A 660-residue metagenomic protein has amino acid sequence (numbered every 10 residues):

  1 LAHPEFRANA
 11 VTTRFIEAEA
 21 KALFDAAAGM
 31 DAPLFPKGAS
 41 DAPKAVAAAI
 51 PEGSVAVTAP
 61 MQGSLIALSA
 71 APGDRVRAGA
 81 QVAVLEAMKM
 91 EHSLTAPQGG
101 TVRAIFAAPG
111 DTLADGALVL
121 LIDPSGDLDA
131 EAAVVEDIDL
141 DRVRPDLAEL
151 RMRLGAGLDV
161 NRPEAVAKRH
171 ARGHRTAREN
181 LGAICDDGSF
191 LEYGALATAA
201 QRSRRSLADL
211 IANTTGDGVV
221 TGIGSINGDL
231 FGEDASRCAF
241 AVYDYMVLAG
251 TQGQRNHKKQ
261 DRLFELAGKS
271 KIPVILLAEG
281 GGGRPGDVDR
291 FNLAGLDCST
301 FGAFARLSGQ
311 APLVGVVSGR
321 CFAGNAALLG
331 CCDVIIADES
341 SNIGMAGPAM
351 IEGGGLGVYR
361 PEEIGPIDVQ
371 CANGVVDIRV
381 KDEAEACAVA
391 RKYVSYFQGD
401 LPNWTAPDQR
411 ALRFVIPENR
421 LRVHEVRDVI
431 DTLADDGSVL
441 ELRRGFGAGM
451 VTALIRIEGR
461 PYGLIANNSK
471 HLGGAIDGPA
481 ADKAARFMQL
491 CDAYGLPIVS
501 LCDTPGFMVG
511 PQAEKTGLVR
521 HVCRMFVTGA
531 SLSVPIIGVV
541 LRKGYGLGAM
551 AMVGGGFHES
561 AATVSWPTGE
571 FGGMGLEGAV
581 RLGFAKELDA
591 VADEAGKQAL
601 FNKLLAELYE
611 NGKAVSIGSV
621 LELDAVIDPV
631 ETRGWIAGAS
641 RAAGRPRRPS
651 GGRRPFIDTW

Functional and structural regions predicted by a protein language model:
L1-S54, D111-L118, E131-A132: Catalytic cores of soluble metabolic enzymes centered on carboxylation/carboxyl-transfer
A2-A8, F15, A87, G99-A104 (+3 more regions): C-terminal, active-site-flanking charged/polar segments
A42-A67, Q81-G99, F304-A305: Short beta-strand-turn/beta-hairpin segments enriched in glycine/proline and small hydrophobics that form edge-strand
P60, I66-R75, A104-P109: Short histidine-centered loop motifs in beta-beta connectors
M61, R77, Q98, A114 (+3 more regions): A cytosolic small-molecule/anion-sensing beta-strand core signal
D74-T95, L113-L128: Short hydrophobic beta/alpha edge segments that flank linear recognition/processing sites
T95-R103, L128-R142: Short, compositionally biased
A133-W660: Ligand-binding clefts of soluble mixed alpha/beta catalytic domains
